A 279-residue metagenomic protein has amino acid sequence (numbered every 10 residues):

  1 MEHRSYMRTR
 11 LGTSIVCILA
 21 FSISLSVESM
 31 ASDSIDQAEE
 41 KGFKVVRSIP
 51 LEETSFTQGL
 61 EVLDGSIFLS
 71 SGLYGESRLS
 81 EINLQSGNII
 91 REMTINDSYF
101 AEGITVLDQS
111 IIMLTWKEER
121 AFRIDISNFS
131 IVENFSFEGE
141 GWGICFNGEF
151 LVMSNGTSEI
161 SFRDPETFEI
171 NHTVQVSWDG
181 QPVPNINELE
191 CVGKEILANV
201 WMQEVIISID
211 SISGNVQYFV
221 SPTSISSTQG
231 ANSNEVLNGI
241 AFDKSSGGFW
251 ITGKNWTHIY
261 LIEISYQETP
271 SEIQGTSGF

Functional and structural regions predicted by a protein language model:
S34-E53, G87: A short helix->beta-strand "capping" segment at the edge of beta-propeller domains
V46-R78, T94, S98-T105: Beta-strand-rich domains and repeat architectures in extracellular enzymes and scaffolds, especially beta-propellers
S48-E53, M93-D97, E133-E138, Q175-Q181 (+2 more regions): Surface loop/turn motifs at the tips and blade-to-blade linkers of beta-strand repeat domains
T57, I186, N232-A241: Signature of short aromatic-glycine-proline-rich micro-motifs recurring in repeat-based ectodomains
E61, G103-T105, C145, E190 (+1 more regions): Conserved beta-strand position repeated across blades of beta-propeller domains
D64-G65, D108-Q109, G148-E149, G193-K194 (+1 more regions): Short coil/turn segments that connect the beta-strands within blades of beta-propeller domains
F68-L73, I111-E118, M153-T157, A198-M202 (+1 more regions): Conserved beta-strand positions in repeat-built beta-propeller and related beta-rich domains
N83-G87, D125-F129, P165-F168, D210-G214 (+1 more regions): Short loop/turn segments that connect beta-strands within beta-propeller blades
